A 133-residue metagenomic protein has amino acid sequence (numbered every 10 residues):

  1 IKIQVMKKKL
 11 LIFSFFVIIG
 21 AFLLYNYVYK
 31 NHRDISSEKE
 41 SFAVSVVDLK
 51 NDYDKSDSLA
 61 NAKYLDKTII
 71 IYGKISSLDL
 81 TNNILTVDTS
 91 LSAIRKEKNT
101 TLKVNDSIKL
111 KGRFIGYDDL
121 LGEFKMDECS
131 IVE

Functional and structural regions predicted by a protein language model:
I1-V5: Short, Lys/Arg-enriched N-terminal segments with co-localized hydrophobic residues within the first ~10-30 amino acids
K7-E133: OB-fold and OB-like single-stranded nucleic-acid-recognition modules and their adjacent interaction interfaces
